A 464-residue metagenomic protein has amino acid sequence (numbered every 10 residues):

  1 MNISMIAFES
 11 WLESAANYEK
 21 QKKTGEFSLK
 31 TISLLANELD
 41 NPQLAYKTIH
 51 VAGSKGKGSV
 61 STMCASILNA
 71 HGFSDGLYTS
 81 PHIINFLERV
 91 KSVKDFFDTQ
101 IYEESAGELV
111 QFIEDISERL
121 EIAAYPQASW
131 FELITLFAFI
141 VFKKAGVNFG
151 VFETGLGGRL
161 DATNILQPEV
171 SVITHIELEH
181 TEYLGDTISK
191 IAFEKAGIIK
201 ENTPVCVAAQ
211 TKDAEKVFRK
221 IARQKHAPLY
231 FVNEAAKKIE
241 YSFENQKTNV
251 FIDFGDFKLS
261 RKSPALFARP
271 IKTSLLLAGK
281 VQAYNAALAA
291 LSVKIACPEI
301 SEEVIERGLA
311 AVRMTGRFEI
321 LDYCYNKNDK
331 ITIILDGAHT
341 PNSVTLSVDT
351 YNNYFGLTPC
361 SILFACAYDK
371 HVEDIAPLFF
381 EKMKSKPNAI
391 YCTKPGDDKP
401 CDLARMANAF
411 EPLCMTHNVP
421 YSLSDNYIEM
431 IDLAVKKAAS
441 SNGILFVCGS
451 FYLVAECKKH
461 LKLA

Functional and structural regions predicted by a protein language model:
M1-G53, V60-H71, Y78, E118-Y125: Short functional linear segments
T24-E26, A36-N37, N41-L44, A70-L166 (+2 more regions): ATP-dependent carboxylate-amine ligase catalytic core
C64, R159-E169, K458-L461: Short Gly/Thr/Asp-enriched flexible loops that form oxyanion-binding sites at enzyme active sites
S117-A123, G146-E153, P168-T273, A286-R307: Acidic, Mg2+-coordinating active-site environments of NTP-dependent enzymes
A145-N148, L357, S440-G443: Short, high-confidence coil segments that cap the C-terminus of an alpha-helix and link into the following beta-strand
F149-T154, D161-V172, E177-H180, T187-K190 (+1 more regions): Nucleotide phosphate-binding/pyrophosphate-handling subdomain across enzymes that bind or process nucleotide phosphates
T211-K220, Q224-Y230, N328-I334, P341 (+1 more regions): C-terminal helical cap/extension that packs against the catalytic core of soluble nucleotide-cofactor enzymes
S450: Active-site-proximal loop/hinge segments that shape catalytic or ion-binding/gating pockets
